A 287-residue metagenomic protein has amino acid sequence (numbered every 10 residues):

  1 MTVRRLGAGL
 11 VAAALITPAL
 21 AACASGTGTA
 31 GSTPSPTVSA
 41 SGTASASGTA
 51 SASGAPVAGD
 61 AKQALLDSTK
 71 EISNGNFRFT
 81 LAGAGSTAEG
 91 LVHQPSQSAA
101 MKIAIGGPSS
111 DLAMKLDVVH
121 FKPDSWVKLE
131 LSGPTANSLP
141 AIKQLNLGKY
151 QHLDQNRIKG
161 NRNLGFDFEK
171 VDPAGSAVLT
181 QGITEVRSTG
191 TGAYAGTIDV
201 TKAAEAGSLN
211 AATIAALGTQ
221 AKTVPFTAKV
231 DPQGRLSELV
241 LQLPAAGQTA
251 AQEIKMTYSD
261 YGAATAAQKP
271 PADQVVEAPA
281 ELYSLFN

Functional and structural regions predicted by a protein language model:
M1-V11: Bacterial N-terminal signal peptides that target proteins for export
P18-A22: C-terminal motif of bacterial Sec signal peptides marking the signal peptidase cleavage site
A24-N287: Subset-of-secretome marker
